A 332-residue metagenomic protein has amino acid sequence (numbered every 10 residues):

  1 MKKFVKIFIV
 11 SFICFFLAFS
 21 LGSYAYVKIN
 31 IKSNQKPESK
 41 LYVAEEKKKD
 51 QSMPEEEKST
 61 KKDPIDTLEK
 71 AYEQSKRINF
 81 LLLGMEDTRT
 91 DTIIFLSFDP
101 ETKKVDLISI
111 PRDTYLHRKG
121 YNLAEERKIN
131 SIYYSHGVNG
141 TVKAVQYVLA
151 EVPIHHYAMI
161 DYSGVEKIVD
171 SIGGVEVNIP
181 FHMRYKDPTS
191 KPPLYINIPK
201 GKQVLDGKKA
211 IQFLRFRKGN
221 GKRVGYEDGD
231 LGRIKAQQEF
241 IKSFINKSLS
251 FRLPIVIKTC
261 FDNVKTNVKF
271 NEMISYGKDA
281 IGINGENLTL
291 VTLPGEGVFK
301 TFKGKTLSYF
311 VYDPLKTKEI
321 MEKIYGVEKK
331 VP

Functional and structural regions predicted by a protein language model:
M1-C14: N-terminal Sec-pathway targeting helices
I9, F16-P332: Non-catalytic, solvent-exposed segments at the cell envelope interface
